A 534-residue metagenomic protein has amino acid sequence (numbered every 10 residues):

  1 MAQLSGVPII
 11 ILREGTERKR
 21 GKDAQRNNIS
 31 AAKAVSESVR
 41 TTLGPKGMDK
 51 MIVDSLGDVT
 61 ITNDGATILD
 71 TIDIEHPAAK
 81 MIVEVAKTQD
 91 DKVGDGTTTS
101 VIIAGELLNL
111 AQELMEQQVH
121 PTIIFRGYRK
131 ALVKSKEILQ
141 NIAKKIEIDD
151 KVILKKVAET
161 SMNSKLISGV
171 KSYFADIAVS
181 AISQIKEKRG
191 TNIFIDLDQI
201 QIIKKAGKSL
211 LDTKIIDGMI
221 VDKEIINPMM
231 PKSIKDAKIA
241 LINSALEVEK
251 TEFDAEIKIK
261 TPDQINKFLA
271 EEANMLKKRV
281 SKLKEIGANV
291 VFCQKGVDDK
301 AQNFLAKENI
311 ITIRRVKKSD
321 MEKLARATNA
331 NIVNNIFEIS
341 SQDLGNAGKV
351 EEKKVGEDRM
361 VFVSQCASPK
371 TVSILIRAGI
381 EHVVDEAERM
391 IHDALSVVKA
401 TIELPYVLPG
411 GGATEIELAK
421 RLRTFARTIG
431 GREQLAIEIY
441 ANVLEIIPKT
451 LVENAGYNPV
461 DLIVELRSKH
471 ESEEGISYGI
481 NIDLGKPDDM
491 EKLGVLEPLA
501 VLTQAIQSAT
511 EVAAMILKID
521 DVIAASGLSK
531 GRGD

Functional and structural regions predicted by a protein language model:
A2-I61, G65-T67, L132-G379, E386: Extended amphipathic alpha-helical scaffolds
R26, D73-E75, S373-L375, I380-D534: Extended, low-charge hydrophobic alpha-helical regions
N27-V39, E75-K92, R279-K282, R389-Y406 (+1 more regions): Short, hydrophobic/aliphatic alpha-helical segments
G44, G94, Q118, A178 (+5 more regions): Residue-level signature of catalytic and energy-coupling elements of molecular machines, predominantly ATP/GTP-dependent
D49-V59, T99, K145-A158, F194-I203 (+2 more regions): Glycine/charge-rich, flexible interdomain linkers and switch-proximal surface loops that mediate coupling
D58-K92, K223-I226: Active-site cofactor/substrate anionic-group-binding motifs, chiefly glycine- and Lys/Arg-rich phosphate-binding loops
D58-T60, I74-V83, A330-V333, S341-V355 (+3 more regions): Flexible glycine/proline-rich, aromatic-decorated loop/lid segments
I74-E75, D90-S100, A104, E113 (+2 more regions): Hydrophobic, well-structured modules enriched for small/aliphatic residues and gly/pro motifs, marking either
